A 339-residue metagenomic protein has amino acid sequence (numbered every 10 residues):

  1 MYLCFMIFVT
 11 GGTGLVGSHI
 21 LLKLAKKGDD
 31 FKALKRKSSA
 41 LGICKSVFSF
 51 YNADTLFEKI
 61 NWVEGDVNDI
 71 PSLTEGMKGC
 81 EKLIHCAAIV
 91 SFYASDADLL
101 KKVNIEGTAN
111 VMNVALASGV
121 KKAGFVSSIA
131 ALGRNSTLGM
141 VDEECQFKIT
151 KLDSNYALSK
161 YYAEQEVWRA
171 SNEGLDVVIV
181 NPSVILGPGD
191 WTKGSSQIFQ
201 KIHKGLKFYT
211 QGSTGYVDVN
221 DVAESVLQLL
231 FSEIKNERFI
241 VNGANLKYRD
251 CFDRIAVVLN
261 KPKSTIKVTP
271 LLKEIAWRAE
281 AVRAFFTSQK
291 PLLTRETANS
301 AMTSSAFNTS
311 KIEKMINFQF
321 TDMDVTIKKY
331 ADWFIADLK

Functional and structural regions predicted by a protein language model:
I7-K27: N-terminal Rossmann NAD(P)H-binding glycine-rich loop of SDR-like oxidoreductase domains
K35-T55: Glycine-rich phosphate-binding loop and adjoining beta1-alpha1-beta2 segment of Rossmann-like nucleotide-binding folds
S49-E106: NAD(P)H-binding glycine-rich loop region in Rossmannoid oxidoreductase-like domains and their noncatalytic homologs
A97-D98, V103-N155: Conserved Rossmann-fold NAD(P)-dependent oxidoreductase catalytic core, especially the SDR/UDP-sugar
N110, K193-G194, T210-F231, E237: Substrate-positioning beta->alpha
L152-V178: Active-site Tyr-X1-5-Lys
G174-V219: NAD(P)-dependent short-chain dehydrogenase/reductase
S225-L292, T309, K314, M323-D324 (+1 more regions): Mid/C-terminal beta-alpha module of Rossmann-like enzyme folds, strongest in SDR-family dehydrogenases/epimerases
